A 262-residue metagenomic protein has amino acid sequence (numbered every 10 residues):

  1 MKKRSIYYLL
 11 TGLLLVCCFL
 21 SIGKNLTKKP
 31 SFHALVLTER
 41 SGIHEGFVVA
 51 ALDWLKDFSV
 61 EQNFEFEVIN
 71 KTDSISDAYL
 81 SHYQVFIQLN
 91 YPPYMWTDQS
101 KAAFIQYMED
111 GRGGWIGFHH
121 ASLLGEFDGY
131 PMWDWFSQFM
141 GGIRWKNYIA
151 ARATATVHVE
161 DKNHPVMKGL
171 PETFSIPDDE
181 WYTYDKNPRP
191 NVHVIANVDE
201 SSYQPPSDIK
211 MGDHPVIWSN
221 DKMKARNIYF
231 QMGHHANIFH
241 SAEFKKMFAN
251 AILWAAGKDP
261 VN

Functional and structural regions predicted by a protein language model:
M1-K29: Bacterial Sec-dependent N-terminal signal peptides
T27-F32, T38, V60-F64, S201-V216 (+1 more regions): Extracellular ligand-binding/catalytic regions of CAZymes and related secreted enzymes and adhesion modules
K28-P30, V60, A78-H82, T97 (+5 more regions): Extracellular/periplasmic catalytic domains that process cell-envelope and extracellular macromolecules
H33, G114-I116, H193, R226: Proline-centered loop/turn at the N-terminus of a beta-strand
L35-V36, R40-L124: Helical hinge/lid and interdomain linker segments adjacent to catalytic or ligand-binding clefts that mediate domain
A50, W54, H82, Q99 (+5 more regions): Extracytoplasmic/secreted proteins, especially bacterial periplasmic and envelope-associated proteins
Y94-G169: A glycine-rich, often tryptophan-bearing local segment used as a flexible ligand/cofactor-contacting loop or short
Y148-K224: Catalytic beta-strand/loop cores that center a nucleophilic Ser/Cys/Thr and support acyl-enzyme chemistry
